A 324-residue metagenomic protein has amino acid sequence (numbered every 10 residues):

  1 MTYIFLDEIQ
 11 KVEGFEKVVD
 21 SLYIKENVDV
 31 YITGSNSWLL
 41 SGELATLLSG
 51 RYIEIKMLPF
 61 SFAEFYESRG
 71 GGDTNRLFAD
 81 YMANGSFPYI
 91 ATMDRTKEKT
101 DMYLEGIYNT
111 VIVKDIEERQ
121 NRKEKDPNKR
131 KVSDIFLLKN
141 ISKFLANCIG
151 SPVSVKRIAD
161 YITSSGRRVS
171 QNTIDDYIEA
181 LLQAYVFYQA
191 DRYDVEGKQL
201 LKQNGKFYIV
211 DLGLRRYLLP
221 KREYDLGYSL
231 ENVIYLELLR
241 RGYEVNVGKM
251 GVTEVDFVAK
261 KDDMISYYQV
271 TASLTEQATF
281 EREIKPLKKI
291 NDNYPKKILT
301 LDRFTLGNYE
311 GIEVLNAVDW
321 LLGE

Functional and structural regions predicted by a protein language model:
M1-F15: Conserved P-loop NTPase "ATPase switch" module shared by AAA+ and STAND
F5, D29-S35, K56: Structural recognition of the conserved hydrophobic beta-strand(s) that form the central parallel beta-sheet of P-loop
E16-I32, T46: Conserved catalytic/switch belt of AAA+ P-loop NTPases
W38-I53, R69-G70: Short regulatory helix/loop adjacent to the ATP-binding pocket of P-loop NTPases
I53-F62, Y66: Conserved AAA+ ATPase "SRH/arginine-finger" region at the nucleotide-binding site
A63-L230, Y235-L236, E244-V245, G251: Interdomain hinge/linker elements that couple catalytic modules in large macromolecular machines
I234, L238, V255-E276: Conserved catalytic cores of phosphodiester-cleaving nucleases, focusing on short active-site segments
R303-E324: Domain-level recognition of nuclease-like catalytic cores that cleave nucleotide substrates
